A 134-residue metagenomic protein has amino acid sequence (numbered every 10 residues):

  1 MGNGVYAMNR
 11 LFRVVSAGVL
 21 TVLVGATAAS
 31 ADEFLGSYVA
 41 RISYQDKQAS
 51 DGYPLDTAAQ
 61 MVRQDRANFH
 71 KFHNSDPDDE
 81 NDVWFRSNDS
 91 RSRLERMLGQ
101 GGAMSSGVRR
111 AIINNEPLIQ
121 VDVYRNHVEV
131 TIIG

Functional and structural regions predicted by a protein language model:
V5-S16: Bacterial N-terminal signal peptides that target proteins for export
S16-L23: Bacterial N-terminal signal peptides
A26-D32: Sec/Tat signal peptide C-region and signal peptidase I cleavage site
D32-K47: Short N-terminal segments immediately surrounding and downstream of signal-peptide cleavage
Q45-K47, G101, Y124-N126: Generic structural motif
G52-G107: Mature extracytoplasmic domains of secretory-pathway proteins
R110-G134: Short, exposed beta-strand-loop hairpins at the edges of beta-sheets in extracellular/periplasmic proteins
